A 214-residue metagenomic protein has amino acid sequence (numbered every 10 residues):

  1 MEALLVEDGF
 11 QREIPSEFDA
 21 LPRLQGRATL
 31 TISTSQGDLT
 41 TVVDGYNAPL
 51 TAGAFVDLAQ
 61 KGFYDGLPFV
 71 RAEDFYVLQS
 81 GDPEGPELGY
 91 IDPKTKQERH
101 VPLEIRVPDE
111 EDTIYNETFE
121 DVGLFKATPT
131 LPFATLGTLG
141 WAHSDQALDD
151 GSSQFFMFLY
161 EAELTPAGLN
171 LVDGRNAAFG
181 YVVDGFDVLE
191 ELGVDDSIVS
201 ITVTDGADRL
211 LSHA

Functional and structural regions predicted by a protein language model:
M1-A214: Cyclophilin-like peptidyl-prolyl cis-trans isomerases
